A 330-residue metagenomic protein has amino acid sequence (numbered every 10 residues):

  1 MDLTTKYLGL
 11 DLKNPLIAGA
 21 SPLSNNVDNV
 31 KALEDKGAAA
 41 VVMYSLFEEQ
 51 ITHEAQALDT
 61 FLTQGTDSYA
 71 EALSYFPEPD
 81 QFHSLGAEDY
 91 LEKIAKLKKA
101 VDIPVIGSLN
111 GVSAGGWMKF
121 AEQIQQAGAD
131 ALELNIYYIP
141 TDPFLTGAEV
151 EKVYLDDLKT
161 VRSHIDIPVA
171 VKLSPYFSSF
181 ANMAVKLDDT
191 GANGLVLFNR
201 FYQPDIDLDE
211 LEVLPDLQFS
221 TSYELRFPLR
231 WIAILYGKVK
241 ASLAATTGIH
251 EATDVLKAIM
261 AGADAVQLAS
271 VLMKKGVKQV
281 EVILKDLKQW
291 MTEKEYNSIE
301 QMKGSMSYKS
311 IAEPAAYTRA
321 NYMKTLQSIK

Functional and structural regions predicted by a protein language model:
M1-I17, D89-K98, K330: N-terminal amphipathic alpha-helix/helix-capping segment at the start of soluble metabolic enzymes
L3-T5, G9, L16, A39 (+6 more regions): Preference for short coil/turn "hinge" residues that link or interrupt alpha-helices
L8, G19-A20, T246-T247, K303: Short glycine-rich loop/turn motifs that provide flexible caps or phosphate-binding loops at active sites
K13, N25, Y44, E251-A252 (+3 more regions): Short, electropositive, low-hydrophobicity segments enriched in small/polar residues
S21, N26-D67, L85-I106, N110-A245 (+3 more regions): Alpha/beta enzyme core
E71-D80: Short glycine/proline- and acidic residue-enriched helix-loop micro-motifs that form flexible lids or anion-recognition
L256-K288: A compact, surface-exposed functional segment
K275-K294, E300-K330: C-terminal extensions of enzymes
